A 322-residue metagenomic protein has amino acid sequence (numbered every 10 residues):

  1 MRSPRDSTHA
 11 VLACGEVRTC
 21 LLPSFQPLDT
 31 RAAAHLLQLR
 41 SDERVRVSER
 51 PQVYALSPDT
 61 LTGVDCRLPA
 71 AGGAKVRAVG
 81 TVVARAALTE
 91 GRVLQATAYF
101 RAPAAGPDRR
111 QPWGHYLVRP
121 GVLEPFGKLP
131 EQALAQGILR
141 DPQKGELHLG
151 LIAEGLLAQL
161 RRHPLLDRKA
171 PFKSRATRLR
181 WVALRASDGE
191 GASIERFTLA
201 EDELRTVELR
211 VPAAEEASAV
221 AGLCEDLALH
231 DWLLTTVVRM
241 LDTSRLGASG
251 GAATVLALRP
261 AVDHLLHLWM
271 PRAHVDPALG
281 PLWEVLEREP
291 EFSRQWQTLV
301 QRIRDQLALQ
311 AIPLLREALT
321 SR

Functional and structural regions predicted by a protein language model:
M1-T198: Short Lys/Arg-enriched alpha/beta "domain-start" segment
R185-T235, R239-A248: Extended, charged amphipathic alpha-helical segments
D226-A228, W232-R322: Membrane-associated alpha-helical segments
